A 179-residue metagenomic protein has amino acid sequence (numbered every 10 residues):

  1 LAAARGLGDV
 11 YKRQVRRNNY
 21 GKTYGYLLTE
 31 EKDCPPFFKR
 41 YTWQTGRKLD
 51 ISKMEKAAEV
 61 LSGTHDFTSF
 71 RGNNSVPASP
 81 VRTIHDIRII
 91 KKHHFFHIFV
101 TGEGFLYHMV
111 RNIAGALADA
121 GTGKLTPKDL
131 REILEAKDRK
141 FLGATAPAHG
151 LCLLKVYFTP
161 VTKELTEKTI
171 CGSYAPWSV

Functional and structural regions predicted by a protein language model:
L1-Y11: Single conserved hydrophobic/aromatic residue that forms the stacking wall/gate of nucleotide- or nucleobase-binding
D9-V179: Structured-RNA-binding interfaces characteristic of tRNA pseudouridine synthases
